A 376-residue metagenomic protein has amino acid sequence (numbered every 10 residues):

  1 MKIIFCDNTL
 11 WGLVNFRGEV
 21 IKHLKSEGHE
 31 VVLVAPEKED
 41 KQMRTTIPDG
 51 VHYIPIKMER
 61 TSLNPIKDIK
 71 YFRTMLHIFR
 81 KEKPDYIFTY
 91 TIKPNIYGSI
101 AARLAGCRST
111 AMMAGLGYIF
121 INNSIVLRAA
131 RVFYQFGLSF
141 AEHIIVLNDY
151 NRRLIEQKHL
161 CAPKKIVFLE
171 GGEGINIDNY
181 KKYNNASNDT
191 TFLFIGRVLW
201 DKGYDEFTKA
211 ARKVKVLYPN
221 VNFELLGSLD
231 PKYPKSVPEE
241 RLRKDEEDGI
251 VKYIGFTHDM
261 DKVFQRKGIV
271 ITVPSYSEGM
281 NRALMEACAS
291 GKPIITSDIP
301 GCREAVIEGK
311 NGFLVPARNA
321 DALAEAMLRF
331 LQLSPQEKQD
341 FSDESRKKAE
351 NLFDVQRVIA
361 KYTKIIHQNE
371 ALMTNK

Functional and structural regions predicted by a protein language model:
L33-D40, I195, N222-V237: Glycosyltransferase donor-sugar binding loop
I54, Q135, S139-K181, F194: Donor nucleotide-sugar binding/catalytic pocket of nucleotide-sugar-dependent glycosyltransferases
T89-N95, M113: Short His-centered aromatic/hydrophobic patch
N184-K202, F207-R212, E224: Conserved donor-binding/catalytic core segment of Leloir-type glycosyltransferases
G227, V237-F256: Nucleotide-activated donor-binding/catalytic signature segment of Leloir-type glycosyltransferases, i.e., the conserved
T272, P293-T296: Short hydrophobic beta-strand element within catalytic cores of glycosyltransferases and related nucleotide-activated
E308-G309, F313-A320, R329-P335: Conserved acidic donor-binding segment of nucleotide-sugar-dependent glycosyltransferases
A322, R329, Q336-L352, K361-K364: A short, well-ordered alpha-helix in the C-terminal region of glycosyltransferases
